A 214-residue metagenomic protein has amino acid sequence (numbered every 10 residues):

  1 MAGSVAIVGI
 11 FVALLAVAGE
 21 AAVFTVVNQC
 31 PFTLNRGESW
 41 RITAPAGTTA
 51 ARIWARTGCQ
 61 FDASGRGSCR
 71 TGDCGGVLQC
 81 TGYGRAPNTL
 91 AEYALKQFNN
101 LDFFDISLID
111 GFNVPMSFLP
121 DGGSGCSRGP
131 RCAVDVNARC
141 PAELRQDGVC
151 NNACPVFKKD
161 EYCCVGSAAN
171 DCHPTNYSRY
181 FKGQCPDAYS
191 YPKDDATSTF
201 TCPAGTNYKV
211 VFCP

Functional and structural regions predicted by a protein language model:
A2-P214: Extracellular low-complexity, O-glycosylation-prone Ser/Thr/Pro/Gly-rich "stalks" and linkers flanking catalytic
